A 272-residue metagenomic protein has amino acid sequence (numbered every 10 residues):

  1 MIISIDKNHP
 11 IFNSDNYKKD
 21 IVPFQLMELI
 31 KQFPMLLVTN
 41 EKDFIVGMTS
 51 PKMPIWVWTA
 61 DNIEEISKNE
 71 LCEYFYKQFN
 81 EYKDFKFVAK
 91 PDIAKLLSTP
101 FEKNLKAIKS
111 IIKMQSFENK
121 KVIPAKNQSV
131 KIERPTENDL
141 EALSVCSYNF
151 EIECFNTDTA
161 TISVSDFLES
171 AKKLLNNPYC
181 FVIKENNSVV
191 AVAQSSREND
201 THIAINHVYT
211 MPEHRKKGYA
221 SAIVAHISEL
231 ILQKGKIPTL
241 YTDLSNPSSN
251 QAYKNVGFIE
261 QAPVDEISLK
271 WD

Functional and structural regions predicted by a protein language model:
M1-N80, P91-L96: N-terminal charged segments
M1-P23, V122-A160: Short amphipathic alpha-helix that is part of the acyltransferase structural core
P51, T159-N186, V190-Y209: A conserved beta-strand-loop-helix scaffold within acyl/acetyltransferase catalytic domains
M53, A60-S129, I267: Acyl-donor-binding surface of acyltransferase catalytic domains
E65-Y76, T210, K216-L230, N250-Q251 (+1 more regions): Conserved acetyl-CoA-binding loop-helix of GNAT-fold acetyltransferases
V88-A94, T239-K254, E266-D272: Conserved beta-strand-loop-alpha-helix junction that forms the acyl-donor binding cleft
F181-K184, S196-E198, K217-L230, I237 (+2 more regions): Recognition helices and adjacent regulatory flanks at domain boundaries
